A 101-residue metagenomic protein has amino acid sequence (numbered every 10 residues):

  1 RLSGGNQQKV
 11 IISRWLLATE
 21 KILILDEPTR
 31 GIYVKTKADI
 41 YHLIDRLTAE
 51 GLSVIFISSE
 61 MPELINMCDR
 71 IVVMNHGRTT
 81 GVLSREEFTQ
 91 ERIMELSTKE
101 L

Functional and structural regions predicted by a protein language model:
R1-L101: Glycine-rich phosphate-binding loops of nucleotide-dependent enzymes
